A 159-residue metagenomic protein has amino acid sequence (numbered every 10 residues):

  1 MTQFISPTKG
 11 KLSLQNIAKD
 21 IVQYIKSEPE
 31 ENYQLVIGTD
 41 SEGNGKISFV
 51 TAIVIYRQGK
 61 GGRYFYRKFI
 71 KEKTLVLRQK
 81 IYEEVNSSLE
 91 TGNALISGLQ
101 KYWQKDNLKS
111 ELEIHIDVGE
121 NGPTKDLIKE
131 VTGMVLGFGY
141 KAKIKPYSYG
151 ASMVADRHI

Functional and structural regions predicted by a protein language model:
M1-K9, N107, K129, G137: N-terminal targeting/trafficking signals and adjacent low-complexity tails
M1-L35: Basic, amphipathic N-terminal segments that precede the first structured/catalytic domain
P29-E31, Y102-E111: Short helix-terminating capping/connector loops at secondary-structure junctions
V36-T39, E111-G119: Short glycine-rich or small-residue beta-strand-to-loop segments that form or flank ligand, phosphate, metal/Fe-S
I37-G38, E42-Y66: Acidic, metal-ligating active-site segments
S48, P146-I159: C-terminal edge-of-domain segments
K71-K101: Acidic helix/loop or adjacent segment enriched in Glu/Asp that either coordinates divalent metal
I116-S148: Short, low-complexity, polybasic intrinsically disordered segments
